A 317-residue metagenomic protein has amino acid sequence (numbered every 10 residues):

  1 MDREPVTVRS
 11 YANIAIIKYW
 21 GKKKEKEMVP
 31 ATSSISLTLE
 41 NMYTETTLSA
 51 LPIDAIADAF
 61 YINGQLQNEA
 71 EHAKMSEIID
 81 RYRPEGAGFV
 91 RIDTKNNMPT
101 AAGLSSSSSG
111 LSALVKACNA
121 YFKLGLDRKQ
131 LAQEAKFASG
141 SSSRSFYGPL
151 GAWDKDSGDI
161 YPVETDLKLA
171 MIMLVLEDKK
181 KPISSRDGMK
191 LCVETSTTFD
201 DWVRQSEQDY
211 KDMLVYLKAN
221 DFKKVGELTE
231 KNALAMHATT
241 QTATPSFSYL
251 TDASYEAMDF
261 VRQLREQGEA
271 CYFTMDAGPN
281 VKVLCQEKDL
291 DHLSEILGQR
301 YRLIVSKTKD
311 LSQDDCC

Functional and structural regions predicted by a protein language model:
M1-A102, K116-L126, L303-C317: ATP-binding N-lobe of GHMP and related small-molecule kinases
A15-K18, L37, T44-L48, S142-S145 (+3 more regions): Short beta-strand scaffold segments in enzyme catalytic cores
I35-L39, E164-T165, F273: Short Gly/Pro-enriched turn/cap motifs at secondary-structure boundaries
S49-P52, E269-M275: Short, flexible, solvent-exposed loop/turn segments with mixed acidic/basic and small polar residues
E71, S106, G110-L111, D209 (+3 more regions): Catalytic-loop motifs flanking and including active-site residues across diverse enzymes
P84-T165: Gly/Ser-rich oxyanion-binding loop with an adjacent helix/lid that shapes the negatively charged ligand pocket
Q130-R265, E269-C271, L284-C317: ATP-dependent small-molecule kinase catalytic core of the GHMP/sugar-kinase superfamily and closely related
T274-K282: Small/polar glycine-rich anion-binding or flexible loop at a beta-alpha turn
